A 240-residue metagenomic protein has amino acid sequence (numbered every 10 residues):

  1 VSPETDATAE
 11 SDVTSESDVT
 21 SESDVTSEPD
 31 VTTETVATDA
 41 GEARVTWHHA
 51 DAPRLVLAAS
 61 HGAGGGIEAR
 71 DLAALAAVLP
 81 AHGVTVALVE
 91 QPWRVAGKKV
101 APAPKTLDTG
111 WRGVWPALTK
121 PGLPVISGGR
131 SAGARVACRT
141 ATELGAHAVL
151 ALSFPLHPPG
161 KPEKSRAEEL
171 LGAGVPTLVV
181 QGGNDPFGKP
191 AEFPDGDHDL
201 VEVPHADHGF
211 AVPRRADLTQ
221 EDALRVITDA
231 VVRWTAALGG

Functional and structural regions predicted by a protein language model:
V1-D6, E28-D51, Q220: N-terminal cap/lid segment of alpha/beta-hydrolase-fold proteins
V36-P124, D207-P213: Serine-hydrolase catalytic machinery in alpha/beta-hydrolase-like enzymes
W111, R214-G240: Catalytic active-site module of serine/aspartate enzymes centered on a nucleophile-bearing elbow/loop
P124-G129, L152: Short beta-strand immediately N-terminal to the catalytic nucleophile in serine-hydrolase-like folds
G129-A137: Gly/Ala-rich beta-loop-alpha elbow adjacent to hydrolase catalytic centers
G145-G160: A conserved short beta-strand
A173, V179-Q181, D185, V203: Short beta-strand/loop motif that positions the catalytic acidic residue of the alpha/beta-hydrolase fold
P186-E192: Conserved alpha/beta-hydrolase "acid-adjacent" motif
